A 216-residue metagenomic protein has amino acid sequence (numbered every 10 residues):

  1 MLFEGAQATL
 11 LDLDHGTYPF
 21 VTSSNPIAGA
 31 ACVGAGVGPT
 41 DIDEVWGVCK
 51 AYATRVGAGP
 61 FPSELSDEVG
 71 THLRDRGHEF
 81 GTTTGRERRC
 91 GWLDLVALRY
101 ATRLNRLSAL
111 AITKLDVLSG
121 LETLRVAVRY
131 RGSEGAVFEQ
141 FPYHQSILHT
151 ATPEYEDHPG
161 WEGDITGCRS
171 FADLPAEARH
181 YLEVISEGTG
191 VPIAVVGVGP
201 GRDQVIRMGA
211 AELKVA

Functional and structural regions predicted by a protein language model:
M1-A216: Non-transmembrane, aqueous-exposed alpha-helical and coiled segments at domain scale
